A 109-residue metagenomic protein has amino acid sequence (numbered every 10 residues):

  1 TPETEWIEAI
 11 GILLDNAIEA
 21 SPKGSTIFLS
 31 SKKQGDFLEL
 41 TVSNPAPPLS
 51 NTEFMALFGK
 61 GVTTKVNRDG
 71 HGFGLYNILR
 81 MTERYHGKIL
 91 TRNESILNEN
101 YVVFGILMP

Functional and structural regions predicted by a protein language model:
E3-K23: Conserved ATP-binding N-box helix of the HATPase_c
A17, S43-P48: Glycine-rich acidic phosphate-binding loop
G24-D36: Short beta-strand/loop element within the Bergerat-fold HATPase_c
F37, P48, S95-G105: Glycine-rich nucleotide-binding loop
L49-G61: Short conserved segment of the HATPase_c
T82-E83: Detector for a conserved hydrophobic position within an alpha-helical segment of the HATPase_c
H86-I96: Glycine-rich ATP-binding loops of the HATPase_c
